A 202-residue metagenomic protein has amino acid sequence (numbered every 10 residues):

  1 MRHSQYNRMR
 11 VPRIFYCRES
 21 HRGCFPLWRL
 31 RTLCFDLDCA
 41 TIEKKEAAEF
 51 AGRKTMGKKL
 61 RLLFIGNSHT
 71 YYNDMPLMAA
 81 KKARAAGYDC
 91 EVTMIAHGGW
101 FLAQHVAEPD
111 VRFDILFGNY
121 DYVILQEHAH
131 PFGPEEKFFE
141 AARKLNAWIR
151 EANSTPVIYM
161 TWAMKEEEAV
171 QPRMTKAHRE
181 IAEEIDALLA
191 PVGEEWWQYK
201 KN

Functional and structural regions predicted by a protein language model:
M1-K45, E49, T55: Zn2+-dependent cytidine deaminase-like catalytic core
C17, L63-I65, Y159: Short hydrophobic segments within beta-strands
G23, G99-A103, E195-K200: A short acidic, often aromatic-flanked loop/helix-cap motif at beta-alpha or helix-coil junctions that lines enzyme
R31, A107-D110, N202: Short, surface-exposed amphipathic charged segments that create phosphate/polyanion-binding patches used for binding
C34, A79, T175-H178: Short, aromatic/basic amphipathic alpha-helical patches
D36, R84-A85, A147, E151: Secondary-structure boundary motif
L60-I65, H69-A142, K165-E167: Conserved SGNH/GDSL esterase-like catalytic core that processes O-acyl groups on lipids and polysaccharides
R112-N202: Alpha-helical cap/lid subdomain in secreted, periplasmic, or secretory-pathway luminal O-acyl-processing enzymes
